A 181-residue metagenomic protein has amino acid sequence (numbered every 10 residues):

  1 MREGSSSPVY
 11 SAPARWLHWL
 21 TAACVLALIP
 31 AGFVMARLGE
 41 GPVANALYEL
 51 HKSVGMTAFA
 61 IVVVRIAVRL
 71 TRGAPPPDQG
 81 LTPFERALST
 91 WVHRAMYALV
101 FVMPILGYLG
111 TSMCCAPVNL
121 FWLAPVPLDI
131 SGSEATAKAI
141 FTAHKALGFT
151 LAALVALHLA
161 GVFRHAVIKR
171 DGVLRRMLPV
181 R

Functional and structural regions predicted by a protein language model:
M1-R181: Membrane-embedded alpha-helical bundles that constitute the cytochrome b-like, heme-associated redox core of multi-pass
